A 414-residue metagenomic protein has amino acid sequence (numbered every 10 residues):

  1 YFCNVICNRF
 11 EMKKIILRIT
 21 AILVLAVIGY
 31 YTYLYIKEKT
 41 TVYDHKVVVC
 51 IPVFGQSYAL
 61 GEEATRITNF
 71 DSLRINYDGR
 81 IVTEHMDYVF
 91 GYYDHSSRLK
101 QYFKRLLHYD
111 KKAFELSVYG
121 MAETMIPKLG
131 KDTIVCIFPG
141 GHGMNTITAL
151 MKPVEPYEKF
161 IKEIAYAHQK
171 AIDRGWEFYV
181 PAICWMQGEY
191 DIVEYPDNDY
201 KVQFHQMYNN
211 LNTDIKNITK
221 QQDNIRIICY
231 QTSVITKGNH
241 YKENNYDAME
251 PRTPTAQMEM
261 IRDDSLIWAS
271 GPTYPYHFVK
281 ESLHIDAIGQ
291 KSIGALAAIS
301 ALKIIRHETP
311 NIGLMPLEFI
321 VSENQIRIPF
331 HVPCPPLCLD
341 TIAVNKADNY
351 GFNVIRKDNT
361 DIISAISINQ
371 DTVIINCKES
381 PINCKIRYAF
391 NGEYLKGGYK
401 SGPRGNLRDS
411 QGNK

Functional and structural regions predicted by a protein language model:
Y1-E11: Short, Lys/Arg-enriched N-terminal segments with co-localized hydrophobic residues within the first ~10-30 amino acids
I6, L25-I28, N345: N-terminal non-cleavable signal-anchor helices
E11-L25: N-terminal Sec-pathway targeting helices
Y31-K414: Cell-envelope and extracellular/periplasmic
